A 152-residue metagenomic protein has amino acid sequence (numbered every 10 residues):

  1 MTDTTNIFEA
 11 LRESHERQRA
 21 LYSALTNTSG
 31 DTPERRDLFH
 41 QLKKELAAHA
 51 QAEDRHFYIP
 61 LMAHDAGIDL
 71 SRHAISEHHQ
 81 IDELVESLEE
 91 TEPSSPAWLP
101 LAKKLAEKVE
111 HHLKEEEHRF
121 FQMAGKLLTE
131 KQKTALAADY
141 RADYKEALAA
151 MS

Functional and structural regions predicted by a protein language model:
M1-S152: Small-residue-biased structural context
